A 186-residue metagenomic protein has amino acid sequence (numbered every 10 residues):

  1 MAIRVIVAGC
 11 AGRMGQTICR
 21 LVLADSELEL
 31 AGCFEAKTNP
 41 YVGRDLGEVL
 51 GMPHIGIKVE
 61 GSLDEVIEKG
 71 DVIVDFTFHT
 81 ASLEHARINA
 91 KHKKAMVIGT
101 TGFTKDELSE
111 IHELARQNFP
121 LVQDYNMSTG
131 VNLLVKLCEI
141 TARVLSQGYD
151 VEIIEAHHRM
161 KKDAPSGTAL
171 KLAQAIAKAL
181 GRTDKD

Functional and structural regions predicted by a protein language model:
A2-S26, H54, E60, A142-D186: Active-site-lining helix/loop region of Rossmann-like oxidoreductase modules
I6, A31, E60, A95-V97 (+1 more regions): Structural detector of well-ordered beta-strand residues that form the stable sheet scaffold of enzyme domains
A11, F34-K37, G102: Residues in the short beta-alpha loop(s) of Rossmann-like NAD(P)-binding domains
G15, N39-G43, G56: A glycine-biased structural micro-motif
A24-G51: NAD(P)-binding Rossmann-fold cofactor-contacting core
I55-K69: Short acidic low-complexity segments
I73-V74: N-terminal Rossmann-like NAD(P) cofactor-binding module of classical short-chain dehydrogenase/reductase
L83-H92, G99-D124, T129-T141: Rossmann-fold NAD(P)-binding glycine/threonine-rich loop
